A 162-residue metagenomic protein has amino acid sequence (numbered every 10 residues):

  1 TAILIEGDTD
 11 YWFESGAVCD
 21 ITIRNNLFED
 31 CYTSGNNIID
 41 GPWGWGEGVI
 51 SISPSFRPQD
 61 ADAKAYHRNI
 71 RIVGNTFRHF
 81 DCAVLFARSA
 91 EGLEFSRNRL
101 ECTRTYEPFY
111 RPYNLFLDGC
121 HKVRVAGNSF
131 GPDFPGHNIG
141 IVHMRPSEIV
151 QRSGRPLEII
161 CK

Functional and structural regions predicted by a protein language model:
T1-K162: Extracellular parallel beta-helix/beta-solenoid repeat domains
